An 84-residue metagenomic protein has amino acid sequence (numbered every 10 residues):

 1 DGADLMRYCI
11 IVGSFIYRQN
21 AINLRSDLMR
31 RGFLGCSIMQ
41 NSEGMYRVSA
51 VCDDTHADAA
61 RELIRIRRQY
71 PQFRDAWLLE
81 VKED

Functional and structural regions predicted by a protein language model:
D1-R7, I16-D84: Extracytoplasmic
G13: Conserved beta3-strand ATP-binding lysine motif
